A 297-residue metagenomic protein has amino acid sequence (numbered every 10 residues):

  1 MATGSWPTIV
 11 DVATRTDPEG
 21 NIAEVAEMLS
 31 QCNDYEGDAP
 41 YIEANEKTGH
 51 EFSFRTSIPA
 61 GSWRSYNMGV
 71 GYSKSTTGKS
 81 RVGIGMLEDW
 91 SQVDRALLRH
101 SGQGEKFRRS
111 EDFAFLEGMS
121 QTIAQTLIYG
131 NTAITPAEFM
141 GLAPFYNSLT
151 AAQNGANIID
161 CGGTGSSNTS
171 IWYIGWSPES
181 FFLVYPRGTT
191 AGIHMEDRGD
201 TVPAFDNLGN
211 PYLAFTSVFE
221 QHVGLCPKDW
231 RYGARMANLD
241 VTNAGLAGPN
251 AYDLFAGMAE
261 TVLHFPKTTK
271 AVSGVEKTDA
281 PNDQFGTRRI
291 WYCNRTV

Functional and structural regions predicted by a protein language model:
A2-G37, G49-S53, W63, S73-V297: Core alpha/beta structural scaffold of self-assembling particle/tube/pore-forming proteins
P40-A44: Short secondary-structure boundary/capping segments within folded domains
I58-G61: Primarily extracytoplasmic ectodomains and periplasmic/lumenal surface modules that are beta-strand-rich
